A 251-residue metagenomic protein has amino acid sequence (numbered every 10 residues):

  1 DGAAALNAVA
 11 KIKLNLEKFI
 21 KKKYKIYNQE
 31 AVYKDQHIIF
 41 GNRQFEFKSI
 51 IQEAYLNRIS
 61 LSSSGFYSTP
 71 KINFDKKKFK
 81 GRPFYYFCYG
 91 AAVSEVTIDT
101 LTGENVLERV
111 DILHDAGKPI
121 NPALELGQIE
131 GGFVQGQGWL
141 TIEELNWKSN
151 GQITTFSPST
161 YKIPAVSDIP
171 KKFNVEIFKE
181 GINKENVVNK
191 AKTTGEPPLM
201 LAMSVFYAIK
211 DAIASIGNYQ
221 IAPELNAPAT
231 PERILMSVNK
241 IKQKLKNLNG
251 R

Functional and structural regions predicted by a protein language model:
A3-R251: C-terminal catalytic domains of large/alpha subunits in multi-subunit enzymes
